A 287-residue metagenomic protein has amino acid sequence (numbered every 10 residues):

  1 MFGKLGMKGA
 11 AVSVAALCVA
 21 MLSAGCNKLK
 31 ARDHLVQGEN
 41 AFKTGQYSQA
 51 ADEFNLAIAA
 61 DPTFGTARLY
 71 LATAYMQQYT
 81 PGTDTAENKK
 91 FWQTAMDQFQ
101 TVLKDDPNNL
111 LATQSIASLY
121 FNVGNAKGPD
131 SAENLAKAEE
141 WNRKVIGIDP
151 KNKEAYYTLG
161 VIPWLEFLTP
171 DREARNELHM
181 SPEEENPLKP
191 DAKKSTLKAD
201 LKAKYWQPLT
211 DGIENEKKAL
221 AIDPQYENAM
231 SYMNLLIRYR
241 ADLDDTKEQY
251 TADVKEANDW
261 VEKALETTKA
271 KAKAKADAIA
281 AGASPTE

Functional and structural regions predicted by a protein language model:
N27-L29: Bacterial signal peptide processing site
A31, Q46-S48, M76-T101, L119-W141 (+2 more regions): Short coil/linker segments at helix-helix boundaries
R32-L56, A60, P81, K198: Alpha-helical segment of the N-proximal tetratricopeptide repeat
L56-A57, T101-V102, K144-V145, A219 (+1 more regions): Canonical positions in the second alpha-helix
